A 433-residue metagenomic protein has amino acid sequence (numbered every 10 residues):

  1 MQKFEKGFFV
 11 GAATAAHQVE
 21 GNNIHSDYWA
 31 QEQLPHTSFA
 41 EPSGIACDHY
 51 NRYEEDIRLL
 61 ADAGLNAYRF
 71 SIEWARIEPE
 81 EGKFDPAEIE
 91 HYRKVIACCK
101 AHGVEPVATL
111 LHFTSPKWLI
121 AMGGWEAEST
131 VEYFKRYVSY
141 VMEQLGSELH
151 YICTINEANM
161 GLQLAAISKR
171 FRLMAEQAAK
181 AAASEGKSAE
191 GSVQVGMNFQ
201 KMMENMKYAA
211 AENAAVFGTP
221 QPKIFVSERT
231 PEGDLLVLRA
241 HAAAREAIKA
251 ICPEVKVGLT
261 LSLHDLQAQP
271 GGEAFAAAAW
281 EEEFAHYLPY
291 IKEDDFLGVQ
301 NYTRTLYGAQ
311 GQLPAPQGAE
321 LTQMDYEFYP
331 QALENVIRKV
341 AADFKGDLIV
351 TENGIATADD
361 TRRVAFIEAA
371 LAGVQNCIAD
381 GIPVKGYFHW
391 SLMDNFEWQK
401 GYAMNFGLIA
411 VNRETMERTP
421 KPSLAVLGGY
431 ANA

Functional and structural regions predicted by a protein language model:
M1-T37, E81-G82, I89-R363, I367 (+1 more regions): Active-site region of glycoside hydrolase catalytic domains
E20-Y92: Active-site-adjacent substrate/metal-binding segments within catalytic domains of carbohydrate-active enzymes
